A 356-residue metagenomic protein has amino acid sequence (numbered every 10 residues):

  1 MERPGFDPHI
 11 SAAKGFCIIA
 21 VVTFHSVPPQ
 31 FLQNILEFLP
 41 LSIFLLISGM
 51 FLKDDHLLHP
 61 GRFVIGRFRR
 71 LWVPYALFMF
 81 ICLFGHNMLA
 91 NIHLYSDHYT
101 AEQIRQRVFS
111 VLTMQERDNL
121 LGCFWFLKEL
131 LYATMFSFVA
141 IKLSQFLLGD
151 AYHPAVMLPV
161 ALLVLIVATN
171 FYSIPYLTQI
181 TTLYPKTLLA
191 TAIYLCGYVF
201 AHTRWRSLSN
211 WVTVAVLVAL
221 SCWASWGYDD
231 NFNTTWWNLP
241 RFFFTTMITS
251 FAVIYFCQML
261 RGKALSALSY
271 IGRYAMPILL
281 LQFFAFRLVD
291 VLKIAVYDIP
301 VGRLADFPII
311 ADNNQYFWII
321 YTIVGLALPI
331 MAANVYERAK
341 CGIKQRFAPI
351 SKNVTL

Functional and structural regions predicted by a protein language model:
M1-L356: Alpha-helical transmembrane segments and their immediate juxtamembrane cytosolic regions
